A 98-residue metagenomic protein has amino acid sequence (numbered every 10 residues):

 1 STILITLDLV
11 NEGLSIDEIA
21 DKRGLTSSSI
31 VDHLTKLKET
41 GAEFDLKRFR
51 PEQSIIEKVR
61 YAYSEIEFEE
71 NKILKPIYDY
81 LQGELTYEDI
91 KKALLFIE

Functional and structural regions predicted by a protein language model:
S1-E98: Accessory DNA-binding and partner-docking regions appended to nucleic-acid-acting proteins, especially the terminal
